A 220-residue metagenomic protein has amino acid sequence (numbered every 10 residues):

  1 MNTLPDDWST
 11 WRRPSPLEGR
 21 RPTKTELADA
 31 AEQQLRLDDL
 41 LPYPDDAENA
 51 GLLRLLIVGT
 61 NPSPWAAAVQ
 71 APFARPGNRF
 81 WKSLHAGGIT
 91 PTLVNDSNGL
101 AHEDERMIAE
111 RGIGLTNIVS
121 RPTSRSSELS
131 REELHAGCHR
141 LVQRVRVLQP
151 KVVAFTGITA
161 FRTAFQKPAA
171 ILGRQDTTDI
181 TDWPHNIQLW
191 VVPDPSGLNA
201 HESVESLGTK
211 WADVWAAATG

Functional and structural regions predicted by a protein language model:
M1-L52, R75-P76, S83-A86, R125-V142 (+1 more regions): C-terminal capping/extension of enzyme domains
A50, R54-T60: Short, hydrophobic/glycine-enriched beta-strand segments
L53, S63-A68: Short N-terminal binding/cap micro-motifs at the start of the first secondary-structure element
N61-P64, N78, S120-T123, I158-F161 (+1 more regions): Short, solvent-exposed loop/turn segments at secondary-structure junctions
A66-E132: Short, surface-exposed acidic-centric catalytic microdomains
A66-V69, T163-Q166, H201-E202: Short glycine-/acidic-enriched loop or helix-start segments at secondary-structure transitions that form or flank
E110-A170: Internal catalytic-core helix/loop-beta-alpha segment that presents or stabilizes conserved functional determinants
